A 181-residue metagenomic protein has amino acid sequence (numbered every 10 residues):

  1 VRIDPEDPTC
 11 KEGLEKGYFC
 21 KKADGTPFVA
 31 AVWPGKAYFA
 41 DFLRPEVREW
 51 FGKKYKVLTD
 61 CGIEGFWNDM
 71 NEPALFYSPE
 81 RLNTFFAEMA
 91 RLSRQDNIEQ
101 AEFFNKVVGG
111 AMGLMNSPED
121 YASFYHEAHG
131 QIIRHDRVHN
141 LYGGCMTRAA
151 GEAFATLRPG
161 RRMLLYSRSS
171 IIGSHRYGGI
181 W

Functional and structural regions predicted by a protein language model:
V1-W181: Catalytic-domain carbohydrate-binding cleft regions of carbohydrate-active enzymes
